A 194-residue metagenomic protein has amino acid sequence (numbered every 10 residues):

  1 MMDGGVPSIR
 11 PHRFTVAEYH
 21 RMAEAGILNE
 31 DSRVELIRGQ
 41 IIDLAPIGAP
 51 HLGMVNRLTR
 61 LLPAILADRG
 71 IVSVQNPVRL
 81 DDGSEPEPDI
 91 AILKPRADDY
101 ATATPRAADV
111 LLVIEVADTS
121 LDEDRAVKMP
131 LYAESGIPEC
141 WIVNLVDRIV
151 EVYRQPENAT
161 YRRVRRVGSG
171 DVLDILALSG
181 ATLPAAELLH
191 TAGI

Functional and structural regions predicted by a protein language model:
M1-I194: Gly/Pro/Ser/Thr-rich low-complexity, intrinsically disordered segments predominantly at protein N-termini
